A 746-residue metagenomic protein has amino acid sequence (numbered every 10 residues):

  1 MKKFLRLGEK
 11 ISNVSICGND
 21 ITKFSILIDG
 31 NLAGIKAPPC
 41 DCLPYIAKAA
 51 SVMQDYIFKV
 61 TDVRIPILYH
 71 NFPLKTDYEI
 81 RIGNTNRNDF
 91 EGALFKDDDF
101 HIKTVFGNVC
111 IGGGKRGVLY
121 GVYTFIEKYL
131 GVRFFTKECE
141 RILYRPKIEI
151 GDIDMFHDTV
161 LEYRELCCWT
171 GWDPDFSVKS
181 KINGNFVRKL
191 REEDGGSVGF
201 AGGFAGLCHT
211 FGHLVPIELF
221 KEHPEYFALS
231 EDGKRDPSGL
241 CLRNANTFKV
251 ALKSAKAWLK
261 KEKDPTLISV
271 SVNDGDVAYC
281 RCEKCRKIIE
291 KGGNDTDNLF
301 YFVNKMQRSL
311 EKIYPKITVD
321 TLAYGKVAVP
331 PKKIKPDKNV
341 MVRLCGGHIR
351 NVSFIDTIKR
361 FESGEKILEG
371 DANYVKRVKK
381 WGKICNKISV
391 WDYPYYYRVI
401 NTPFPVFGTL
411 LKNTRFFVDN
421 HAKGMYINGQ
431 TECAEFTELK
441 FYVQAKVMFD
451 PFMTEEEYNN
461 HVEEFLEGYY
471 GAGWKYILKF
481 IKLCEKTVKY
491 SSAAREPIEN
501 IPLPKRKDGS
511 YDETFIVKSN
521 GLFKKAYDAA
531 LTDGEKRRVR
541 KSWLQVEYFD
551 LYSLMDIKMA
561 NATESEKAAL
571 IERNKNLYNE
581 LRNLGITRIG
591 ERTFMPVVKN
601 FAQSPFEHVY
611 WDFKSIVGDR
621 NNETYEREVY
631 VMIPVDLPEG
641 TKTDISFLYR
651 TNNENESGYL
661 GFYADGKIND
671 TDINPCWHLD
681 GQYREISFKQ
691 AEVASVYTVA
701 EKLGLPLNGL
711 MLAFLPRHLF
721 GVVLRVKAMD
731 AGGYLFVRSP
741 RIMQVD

Functional and structural regions predicted by a protein language model:
M1-H101, R145-D154: Acidic, contiguous N-terminal accessory segments
S12, T22, I46-V52, Y56-V60 (+4 more regions): Feature activates predominantly on carbohydrate-active enzymes
G239, R243-K249, A257, E362-K475 (+1 more regions): Structured mid-domain segments that build the active-site/substrate or prosthetic-cofactor binding neighborhood
V319-F354, N401-T409, A434-Y442: Substrate-binding cleft/loops of secretory-pathway carbohydrate-active enzymes
V447-E656, C676-D680, R684, F736: Catalytic domains of carbohydrate-active enzymes that cleave complex glycans
N653-G666: Beta-strand acidic-aromatic groove motif in beta-rich domains, primarily in extracellular
K667-L715, D730-A731: Extracellular carbohydrate recognition and processing domains and analogous Trp-centered ligand-binding platforms
L715, R725-Q744: Extracellular carbohydrate recognition
